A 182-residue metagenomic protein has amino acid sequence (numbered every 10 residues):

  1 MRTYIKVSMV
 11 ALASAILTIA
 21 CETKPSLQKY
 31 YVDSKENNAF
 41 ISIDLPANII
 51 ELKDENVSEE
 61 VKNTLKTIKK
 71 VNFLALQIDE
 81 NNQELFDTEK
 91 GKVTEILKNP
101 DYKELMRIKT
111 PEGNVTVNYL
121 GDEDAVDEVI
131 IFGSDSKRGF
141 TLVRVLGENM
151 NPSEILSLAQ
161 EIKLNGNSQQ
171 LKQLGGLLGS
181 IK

Functional and structural regions predicted by a protein language model:
M1-M9: Bacterial N-terminal signal peptides that target proteins for export
T18-A20: C-terminal motif of bacterial Sec signal peptides marking the signal peptidase cleavage site
E22-K24: Bacterial signal peptide processing site
Q28-V93: Early exported N-terminus immediately downstream of N-terminal targeting peptides
S42-D44, L74, T116-N118, E128-F132 (+1 more regions): Soluble periplasmic/extracytoplasmic beta-strand elements of cell-envelope proteins
L76-V126: Mid-length scaffold segments of soluble, non-membrane domains
E123-N151, I155-Q160: A short, solvent-exposed beta-edge/loop patch
N151-K182: C-terminal partner/receptor-binding element of secreted or periplasmic proteins
